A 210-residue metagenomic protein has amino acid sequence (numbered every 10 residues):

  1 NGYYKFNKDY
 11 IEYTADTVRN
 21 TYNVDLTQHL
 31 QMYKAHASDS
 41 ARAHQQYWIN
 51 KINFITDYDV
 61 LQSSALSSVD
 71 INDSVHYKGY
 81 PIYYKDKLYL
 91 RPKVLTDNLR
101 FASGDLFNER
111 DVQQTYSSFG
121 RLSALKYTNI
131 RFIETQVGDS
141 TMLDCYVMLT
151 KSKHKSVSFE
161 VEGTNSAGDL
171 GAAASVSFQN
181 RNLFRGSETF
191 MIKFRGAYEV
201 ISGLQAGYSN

Functional and structural regions predicted by a protein language model:
N1-N210: Immediate N-terminus of the mature polypeptide
